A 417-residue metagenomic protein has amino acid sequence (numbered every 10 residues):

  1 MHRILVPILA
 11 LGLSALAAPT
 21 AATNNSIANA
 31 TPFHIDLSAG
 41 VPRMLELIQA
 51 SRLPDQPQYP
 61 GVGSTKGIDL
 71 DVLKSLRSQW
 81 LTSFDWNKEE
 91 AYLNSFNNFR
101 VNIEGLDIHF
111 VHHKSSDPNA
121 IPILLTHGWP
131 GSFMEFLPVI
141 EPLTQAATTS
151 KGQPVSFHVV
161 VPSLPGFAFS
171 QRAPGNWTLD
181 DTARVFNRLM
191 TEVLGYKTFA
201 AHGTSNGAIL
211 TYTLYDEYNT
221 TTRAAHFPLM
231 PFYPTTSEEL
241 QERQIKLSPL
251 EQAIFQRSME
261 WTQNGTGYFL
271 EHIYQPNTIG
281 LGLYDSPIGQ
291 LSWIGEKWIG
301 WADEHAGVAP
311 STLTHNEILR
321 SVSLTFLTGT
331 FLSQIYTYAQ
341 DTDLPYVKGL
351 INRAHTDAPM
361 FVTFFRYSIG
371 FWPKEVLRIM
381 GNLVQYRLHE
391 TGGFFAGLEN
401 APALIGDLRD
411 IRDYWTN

Functional and structural regions predicted by a protein language model:
M1-A21: Fungal secretory targeting signals
A39-K114, N119, F326-V347: Non-catalytic accessory segments flanking enzyme active sites
W86-K88, K151, V155, V160 (+2 more regions): Glycine-rich "HGGG/HGxG" loop immediately N-terminal to the catalytic nucleophile of the alpha/beta-hydrolase
A120-G128: Short beta-strand element of the alpha/beta-hydrolase
W129-E141: The serine-hydrolase catalytic nucleophile loop
P142, A146-T149, V193-E251: Conserved hydrolase catalytic core segment
N176-V193: Alpha/beta-hydrolase active-site loop
H272-N417: C-terminal subdomain of alpha/beta-hydrolase-fold enzymes, centered on the catalytic histidine and its supporting
